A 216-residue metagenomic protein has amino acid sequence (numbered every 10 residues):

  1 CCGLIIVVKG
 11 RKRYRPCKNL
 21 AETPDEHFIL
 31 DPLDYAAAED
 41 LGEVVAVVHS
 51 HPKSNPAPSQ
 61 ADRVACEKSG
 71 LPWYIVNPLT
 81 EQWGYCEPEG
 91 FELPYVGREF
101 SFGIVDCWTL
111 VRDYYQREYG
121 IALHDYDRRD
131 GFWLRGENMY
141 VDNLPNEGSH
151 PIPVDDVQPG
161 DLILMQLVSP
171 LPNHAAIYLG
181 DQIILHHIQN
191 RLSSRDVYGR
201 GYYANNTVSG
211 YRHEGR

Functional and structural regions predicted by a protein language model:
C1-V44, K53-G90: Conserved beta-strand-loop surface patch within small alpha/beta domains used for substrate/adaptor or ligand engagement
Y35-E67, D155-D181: Mid-chain, well-packed structural core segment of small domains
V48, Y74-V76, L185: Hydrophobic/aromatic beta-strand patches that form the interior of the parallel beta-sheet core in alpha/beta enzyme
Y95-S101: Second-shell loop/turn segments in exported
S101-E118: Active-site nucleophilic cysteine motif
A122-D127: Surface-exposed patches in mature extracellular/periplasmic domains of secreted proteins
R128-S193, G199: ...with weaker cross-activation on analogous glycine-rich loops/strands in unrelated enzymes
V197-R216: Glycine- and charge-enriched low-complexity intrinsically disordered segments
